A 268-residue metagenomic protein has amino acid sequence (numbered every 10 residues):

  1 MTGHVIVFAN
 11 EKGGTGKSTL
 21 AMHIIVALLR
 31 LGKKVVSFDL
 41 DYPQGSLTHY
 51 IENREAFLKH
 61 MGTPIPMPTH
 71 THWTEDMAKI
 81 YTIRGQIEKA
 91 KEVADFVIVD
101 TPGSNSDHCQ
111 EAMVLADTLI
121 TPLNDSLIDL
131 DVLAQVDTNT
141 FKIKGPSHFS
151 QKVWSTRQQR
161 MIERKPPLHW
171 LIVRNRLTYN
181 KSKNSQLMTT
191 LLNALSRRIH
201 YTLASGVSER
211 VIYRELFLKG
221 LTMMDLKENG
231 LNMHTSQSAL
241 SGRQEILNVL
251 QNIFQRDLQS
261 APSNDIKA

Functional and structural regions predicted by a protein language model:
M1-G3: Phosphate-binding P-loop
V5-K12, V26-I98, G103, D107 (+1 more regions): P-loop/Walker-type NTP enzyme "switch/lid" segment
G13, S46-L47, D117, V207: Generic structural signal for small/hydrophobic residues in well-ordered secondary structure, especially within
K17: Conserved lysine of the Walker
L20: Hydrophobic positions on the alpha1 helix immediately C-terminal to the Walker A/P-loop
N53-F57, T138-T140, T222-M224: Short, hinge-like loop/turn segments at secondary-structure boundaries
G103-S205: Conserved catalytic-core segment of NTP-binding enzymes
I162-K165, H169-A268: C-terminal lobe/tail of nucleotide-utilizing enzymes
